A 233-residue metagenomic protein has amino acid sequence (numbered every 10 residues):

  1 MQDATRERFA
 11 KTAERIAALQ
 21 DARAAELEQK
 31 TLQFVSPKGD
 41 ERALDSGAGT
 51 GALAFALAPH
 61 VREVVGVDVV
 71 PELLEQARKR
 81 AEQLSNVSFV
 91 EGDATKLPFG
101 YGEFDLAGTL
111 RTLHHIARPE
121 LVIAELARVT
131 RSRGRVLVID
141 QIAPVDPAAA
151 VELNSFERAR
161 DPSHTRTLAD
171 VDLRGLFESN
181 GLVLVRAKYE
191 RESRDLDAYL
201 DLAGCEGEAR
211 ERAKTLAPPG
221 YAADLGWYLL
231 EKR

Functional and structural regions predicted by a protein language model:
M1-G39, A52-A56, L73-Q76, D197-G204: Conserved class I S-adenosyl-L-methionine
R23, V183-R233: Conserved Class I S-adenosyl-L-methionine
L44-S46, T50-K96: Class I SAM-dependent methyltransferase SAM/SAH-binding core
G108: A conserved beta-strand element that flanks and buttresses the S-adenosyl-L-methionine
R111-T112: Short catalytic micro-motifs in class I SAM-dependent methyltransferases
E120-S132: A short glycine-rich, Lys/Arg-flanked "PGG" loop and its adjoining helix->strand segment in the class I
L137-A159: Conserved class I S-adenosyl-L-methionine
R166-N180: Short alpha-helix
